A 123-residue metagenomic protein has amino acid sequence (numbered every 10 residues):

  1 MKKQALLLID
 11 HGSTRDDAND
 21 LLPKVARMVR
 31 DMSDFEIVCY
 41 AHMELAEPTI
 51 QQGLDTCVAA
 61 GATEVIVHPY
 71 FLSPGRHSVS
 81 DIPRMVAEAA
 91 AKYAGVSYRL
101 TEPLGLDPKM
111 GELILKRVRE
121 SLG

Functional and structural regions predicted by a protein language model:
M1-G123: Active-site-proximal alpha-helix that buttresses catalytic centers in soluble enzyme cores
